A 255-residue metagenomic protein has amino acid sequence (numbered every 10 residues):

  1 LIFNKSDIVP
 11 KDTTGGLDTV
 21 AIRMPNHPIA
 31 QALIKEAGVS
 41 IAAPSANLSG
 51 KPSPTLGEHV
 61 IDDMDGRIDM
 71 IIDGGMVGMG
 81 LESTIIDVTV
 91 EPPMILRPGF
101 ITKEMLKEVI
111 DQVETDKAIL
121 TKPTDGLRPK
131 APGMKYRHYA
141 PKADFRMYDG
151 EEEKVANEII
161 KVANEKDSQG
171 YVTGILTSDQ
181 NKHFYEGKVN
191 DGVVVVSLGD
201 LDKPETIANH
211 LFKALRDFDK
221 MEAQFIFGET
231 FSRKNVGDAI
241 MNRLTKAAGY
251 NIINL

Functional and structural regions predicted by a protein language model:
L1-L255: Active-site-adjacent structural elements in enzyme catalytic cores
